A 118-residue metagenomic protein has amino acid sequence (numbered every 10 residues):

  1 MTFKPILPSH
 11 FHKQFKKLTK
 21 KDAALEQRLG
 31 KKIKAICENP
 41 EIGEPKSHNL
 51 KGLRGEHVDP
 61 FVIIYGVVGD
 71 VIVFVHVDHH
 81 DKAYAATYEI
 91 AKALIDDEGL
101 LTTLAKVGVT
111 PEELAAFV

Functional and structural regions predicted by a protein language model:
M1: Short, small/polar residue-rich loop motifs at catalytic or cofactor-binding pockets
K4, A23, F61, G66-V118: Enriched for short, Lys/Arg-rich terminal
K13, A35, K82: Active-site micro-motifs of SAM-dependent methyltransferase domains
K13-K21: Surface-exposed, Lys/Arg-rich phosphate-binding patches that contact polyanionic backbones
A24-R28: A generic alpha-helix signature
K31-H57, P111-E112: A short, surface-exposed loop/turn module that caps and links secondary-structure elements
